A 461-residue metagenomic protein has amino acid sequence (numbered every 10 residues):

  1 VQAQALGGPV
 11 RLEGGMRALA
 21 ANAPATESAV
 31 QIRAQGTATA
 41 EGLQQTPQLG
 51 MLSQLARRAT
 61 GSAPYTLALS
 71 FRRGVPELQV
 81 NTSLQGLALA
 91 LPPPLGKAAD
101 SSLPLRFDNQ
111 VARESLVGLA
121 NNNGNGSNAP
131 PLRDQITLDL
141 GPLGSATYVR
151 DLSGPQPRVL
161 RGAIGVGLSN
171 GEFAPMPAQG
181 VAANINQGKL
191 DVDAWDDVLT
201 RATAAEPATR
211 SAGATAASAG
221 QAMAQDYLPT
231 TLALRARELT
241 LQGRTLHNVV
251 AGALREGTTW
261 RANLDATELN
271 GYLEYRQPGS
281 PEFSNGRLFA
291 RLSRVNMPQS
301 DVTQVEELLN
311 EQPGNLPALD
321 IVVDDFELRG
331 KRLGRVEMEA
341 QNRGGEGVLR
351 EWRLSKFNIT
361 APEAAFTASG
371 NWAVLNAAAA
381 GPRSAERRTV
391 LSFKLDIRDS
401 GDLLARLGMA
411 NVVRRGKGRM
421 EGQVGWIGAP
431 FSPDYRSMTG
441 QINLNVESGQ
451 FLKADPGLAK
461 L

Functional and structural regions predicted by a protein language model:
V1-S70, E77-A90, G96-P104, T137 (+7 more regions): Small-residue helix/turn framework positions
N121-S127, E346: Intrinsically disordered, low-complexity regions enriched in glycine and serine
P142-V149: Mature, soluble, non-transmembrane domains
L190, W195-T230, T303-E306, P313: Extracellular/periplasmic ectodomains of large secreted or surface enzymes and adhesion receptors
